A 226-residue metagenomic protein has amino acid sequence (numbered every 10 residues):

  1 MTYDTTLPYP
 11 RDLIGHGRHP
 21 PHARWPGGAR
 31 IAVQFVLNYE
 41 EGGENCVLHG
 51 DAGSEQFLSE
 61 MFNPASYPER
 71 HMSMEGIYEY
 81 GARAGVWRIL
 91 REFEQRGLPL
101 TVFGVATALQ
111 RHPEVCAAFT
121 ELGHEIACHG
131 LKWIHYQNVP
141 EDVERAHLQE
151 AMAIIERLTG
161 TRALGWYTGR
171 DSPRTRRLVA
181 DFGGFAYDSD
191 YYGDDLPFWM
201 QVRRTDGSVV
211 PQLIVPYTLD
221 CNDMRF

Functional and structural regions predicted by a protein language model:
T2-V215: Catalytic alpha-helical scaffold of carbohydrate-active enzymes acting on polysaccharides/glycoconjugates
P211-F226: A conserved mid-domain beta-alpha-beta active-site/ligand-binding segment of alpha/beta enzyme cores
